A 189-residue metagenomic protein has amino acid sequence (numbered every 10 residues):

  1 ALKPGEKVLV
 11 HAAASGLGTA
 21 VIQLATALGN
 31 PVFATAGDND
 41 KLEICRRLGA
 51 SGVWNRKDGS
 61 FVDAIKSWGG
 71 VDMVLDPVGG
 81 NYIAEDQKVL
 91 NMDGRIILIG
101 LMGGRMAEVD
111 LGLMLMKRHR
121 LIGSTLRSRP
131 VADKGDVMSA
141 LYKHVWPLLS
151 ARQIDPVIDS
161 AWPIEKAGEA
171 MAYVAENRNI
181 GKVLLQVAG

Functional and structural regions predicted by a protein language model:
A1-L28: Short internal alpha-helix immediately C-terminal to a glycine-rich phosphate-binding loop in Rossmann-like
G5, A50, G70-V71, I154 (+1 more regions): Local beta-strand N-terminus motif with an aromatic residue
V10, T26-E85, D136: Adenosine-nucleotide cofactor-binding segment
V21, K41, V145, A170: Aromatic/hydrophobic pocket-lining residues that form π-stacking "cages" and hydrophobic walls in ligand
L28, A36-N39, N81-Q153, Q186-G189: Glycine-rich phosphate-binding loop and adjacent beta-alpha segment of Rossmann(oid) nucleotide-cofactor-binding
W162-P163, V183-V187: Short-chain dehydrogenase/reductase
V174-G181: Glycine/proline-rich active-site loop of Rossmann-fold NAD(P)-dependent oxidoreductases
